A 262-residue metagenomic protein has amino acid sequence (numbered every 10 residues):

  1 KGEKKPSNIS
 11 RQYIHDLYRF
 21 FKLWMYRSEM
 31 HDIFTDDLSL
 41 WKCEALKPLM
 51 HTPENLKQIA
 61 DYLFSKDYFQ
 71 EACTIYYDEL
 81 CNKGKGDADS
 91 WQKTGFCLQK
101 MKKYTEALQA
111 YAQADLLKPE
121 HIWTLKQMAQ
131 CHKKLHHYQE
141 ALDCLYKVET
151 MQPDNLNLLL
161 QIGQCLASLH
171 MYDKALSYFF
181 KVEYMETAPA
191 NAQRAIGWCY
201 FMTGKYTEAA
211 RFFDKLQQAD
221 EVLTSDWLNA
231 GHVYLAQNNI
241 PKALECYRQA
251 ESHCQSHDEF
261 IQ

Functional and structural regions predicted by a protein language model:
G2-K118: Alpha-solenoid helical-repeat scaffolds
E54, A88-D89, W123, N157 (+3 more regions): Start-of-helix register in tetratricopeptide repeats
L80-N82, A112-L116, Y146-T150, F180-Y184 (+2 more regions): Conserved structural position within tetratricopeptide repeats
